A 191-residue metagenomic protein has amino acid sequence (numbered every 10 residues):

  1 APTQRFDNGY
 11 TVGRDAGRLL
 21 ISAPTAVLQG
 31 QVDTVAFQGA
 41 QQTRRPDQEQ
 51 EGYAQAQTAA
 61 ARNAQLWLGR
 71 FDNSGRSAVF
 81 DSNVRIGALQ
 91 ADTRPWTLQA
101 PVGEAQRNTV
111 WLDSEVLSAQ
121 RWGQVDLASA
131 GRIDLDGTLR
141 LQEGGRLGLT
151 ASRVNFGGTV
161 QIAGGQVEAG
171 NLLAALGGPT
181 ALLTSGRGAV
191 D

Functional and structural regions predicted by a protein language model:
A1-D191: Extracellular and secretory-pathway beta-repeat/beta-biased strand scaffolds
